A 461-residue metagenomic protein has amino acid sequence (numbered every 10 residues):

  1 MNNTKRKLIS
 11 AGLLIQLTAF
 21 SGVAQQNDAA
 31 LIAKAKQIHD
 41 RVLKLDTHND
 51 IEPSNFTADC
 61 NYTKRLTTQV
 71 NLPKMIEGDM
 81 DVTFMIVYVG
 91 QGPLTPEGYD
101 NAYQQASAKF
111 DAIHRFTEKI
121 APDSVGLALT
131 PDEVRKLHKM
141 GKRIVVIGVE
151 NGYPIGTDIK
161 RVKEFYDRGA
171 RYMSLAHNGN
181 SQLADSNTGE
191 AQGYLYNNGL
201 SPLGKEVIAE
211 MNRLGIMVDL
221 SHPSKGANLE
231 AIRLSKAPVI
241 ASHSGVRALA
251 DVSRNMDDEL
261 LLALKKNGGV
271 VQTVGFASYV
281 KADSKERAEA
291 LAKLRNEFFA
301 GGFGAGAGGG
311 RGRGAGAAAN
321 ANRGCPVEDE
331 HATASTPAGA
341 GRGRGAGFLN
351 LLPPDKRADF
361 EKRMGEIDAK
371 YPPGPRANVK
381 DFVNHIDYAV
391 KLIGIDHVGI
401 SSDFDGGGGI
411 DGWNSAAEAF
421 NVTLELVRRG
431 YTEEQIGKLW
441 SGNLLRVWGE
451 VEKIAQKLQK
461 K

Functional and structural regions predicted by a protein language model:
N2-A11: Bacterial N-terminal signal peptides that target proteins for export
S10-A19: Bacterial N-terminal signal peptides
L14, H243, G437-L439: A generic structural motif
F20-A24: Sec/Tat signal peptide C-region and signal peptidase I cleavage site
Q25-L195, D251-K461: N-terminal hydrophobic targeting/anchoring segments and the immediately downstream early-domain regions of hydrolases
P154-G156, D167-R254: Divalent metal-binding pocket/active-site signature
